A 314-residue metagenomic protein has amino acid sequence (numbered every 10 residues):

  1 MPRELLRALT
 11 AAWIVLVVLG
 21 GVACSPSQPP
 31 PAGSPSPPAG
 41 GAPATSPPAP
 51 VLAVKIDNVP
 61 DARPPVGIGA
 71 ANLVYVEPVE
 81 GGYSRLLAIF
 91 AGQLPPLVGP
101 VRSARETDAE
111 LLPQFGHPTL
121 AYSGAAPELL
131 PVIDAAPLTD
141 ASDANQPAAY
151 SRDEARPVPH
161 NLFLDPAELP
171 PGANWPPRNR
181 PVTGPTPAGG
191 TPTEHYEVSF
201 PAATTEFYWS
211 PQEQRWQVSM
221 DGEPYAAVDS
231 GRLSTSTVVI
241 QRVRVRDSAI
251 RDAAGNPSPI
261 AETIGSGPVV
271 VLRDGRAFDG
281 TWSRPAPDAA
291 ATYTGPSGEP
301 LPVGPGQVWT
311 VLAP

Functional and structural regions predicted by a protein language model:
M1-W13: Bacterial N-terminal signal peptides that target proteins for export
G20-A23: C-terminal motif of bacterial Sec signal peptides marking the signal peptidase cleavage site
P26-P38: Bacterial Sec signal peptide processing site at the extreme N-terminus
A39-G41, T45-A49, A53-L73, E80-I89 (+1 more regions): A surface/extracellular/periplasmic glyco- and lipid-processing/surface-interacting theme
